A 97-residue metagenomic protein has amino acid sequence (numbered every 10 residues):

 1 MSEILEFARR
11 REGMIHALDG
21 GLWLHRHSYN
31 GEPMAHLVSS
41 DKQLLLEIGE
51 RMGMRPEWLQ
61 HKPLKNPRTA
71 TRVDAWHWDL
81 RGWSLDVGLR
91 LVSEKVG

Functional and structural regions predicted by a protein language model:
M1-H25: Charged, low-complexity intrinsically disordered tails and linkers
E3, L44, S84-V87: Exposed alpha-helical structural elements
W23, H36, H77-D79: Ordered hydrophobic segments in well-structured contexts
P33: Short Cys/His-rich Zn2+-coordinating modules
H36-Q43: Short, surface-exposed ligand-recognition loops at beta-strand->loop->(often short) alpha-helix junctions that present
L44-R51: A short, charged, amphipathic alpha-helix used as a generic interaction element across diverse proteins
R51-G97: Short, compact, well-ordered microdomains
